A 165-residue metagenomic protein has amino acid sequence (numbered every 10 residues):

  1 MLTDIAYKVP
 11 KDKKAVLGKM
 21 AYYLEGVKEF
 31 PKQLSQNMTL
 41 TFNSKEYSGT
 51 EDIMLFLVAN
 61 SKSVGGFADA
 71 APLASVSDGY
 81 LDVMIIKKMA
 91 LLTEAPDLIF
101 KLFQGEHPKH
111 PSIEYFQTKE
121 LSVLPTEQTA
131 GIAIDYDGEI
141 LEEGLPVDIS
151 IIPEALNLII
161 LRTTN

Functional and structural regions predicted by a protein language model:
M1-N165: Long C-terminal subdomains/extensions of small-metabolite kinases
